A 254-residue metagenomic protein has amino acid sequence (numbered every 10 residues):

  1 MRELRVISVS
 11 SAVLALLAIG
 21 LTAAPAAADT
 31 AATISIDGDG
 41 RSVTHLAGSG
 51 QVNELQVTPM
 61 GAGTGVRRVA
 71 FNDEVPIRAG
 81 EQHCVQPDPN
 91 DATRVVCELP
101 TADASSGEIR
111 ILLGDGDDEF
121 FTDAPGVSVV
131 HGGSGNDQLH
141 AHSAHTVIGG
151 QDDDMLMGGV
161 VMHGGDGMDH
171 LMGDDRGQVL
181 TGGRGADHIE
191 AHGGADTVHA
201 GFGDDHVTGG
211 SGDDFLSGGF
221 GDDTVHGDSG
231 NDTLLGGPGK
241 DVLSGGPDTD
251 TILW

Functional and structural regions predicted by a protein language model:
M1-A28: Secretory targeting and sorting signals
V9, A28-G80: Short linear S-[DN]-x-LW-Φ motif typified by the pepsin-like aspartic protease active-site region
G40, V52, V66, S106-E108 (+8 more regions): Surface-exposed or flexible loop/turn and strand-edge residues in extracellular/cell-surface modules
G48-G50, M60, E74, P125 (+6 more regions): Beta-strand repeat scaffolds of extracellular/surface proteins
N72, G80-T101, I148-G150, M157 (+1 more regions): Acidic/polar low-complexity surface segments
C84-H131, N136-L139: Right-handed parallel beta-helix
L113, T122-D123, H131-G132, A141 (+14 more regions): Glycine-centered beta-turn/loop sites at beta-strand termini
D117, N136, D153, M168 (+9 more regions): Consensus positions within tandem repeat domains that build extended binding/scaffold surfaces
